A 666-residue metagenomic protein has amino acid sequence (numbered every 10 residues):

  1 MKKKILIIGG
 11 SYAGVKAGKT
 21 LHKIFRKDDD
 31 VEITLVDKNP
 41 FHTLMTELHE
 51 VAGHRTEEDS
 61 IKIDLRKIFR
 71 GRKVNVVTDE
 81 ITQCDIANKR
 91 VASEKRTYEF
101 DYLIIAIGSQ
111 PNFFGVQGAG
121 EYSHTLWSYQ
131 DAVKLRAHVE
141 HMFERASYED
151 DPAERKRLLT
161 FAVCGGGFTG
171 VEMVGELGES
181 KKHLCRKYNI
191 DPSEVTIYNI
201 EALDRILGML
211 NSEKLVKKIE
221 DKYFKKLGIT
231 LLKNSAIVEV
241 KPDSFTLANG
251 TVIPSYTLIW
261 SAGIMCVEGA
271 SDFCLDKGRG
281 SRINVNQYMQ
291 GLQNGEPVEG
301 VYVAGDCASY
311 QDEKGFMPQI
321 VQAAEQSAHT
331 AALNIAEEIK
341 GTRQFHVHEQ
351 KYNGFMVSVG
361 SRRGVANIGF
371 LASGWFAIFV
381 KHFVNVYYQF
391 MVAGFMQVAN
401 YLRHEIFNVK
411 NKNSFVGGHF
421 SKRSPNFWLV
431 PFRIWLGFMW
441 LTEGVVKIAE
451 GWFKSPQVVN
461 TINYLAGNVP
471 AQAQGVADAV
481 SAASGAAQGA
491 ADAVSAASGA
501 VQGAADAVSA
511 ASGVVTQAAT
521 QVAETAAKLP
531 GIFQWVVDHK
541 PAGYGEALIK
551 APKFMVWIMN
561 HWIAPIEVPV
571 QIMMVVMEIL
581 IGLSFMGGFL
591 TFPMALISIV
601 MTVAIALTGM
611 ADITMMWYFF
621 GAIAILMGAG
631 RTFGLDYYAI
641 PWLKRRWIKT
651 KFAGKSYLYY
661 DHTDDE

Functional and structural regions predicted by a protein language model:
M1-K4, V74-T160, I259, G291-L292: FAD-binding core/adjacent interface of flavoenzyme oxidoreductases
M1-N75, V171-L210: Beta1-alpha1 glycine-rich phosphate/pyrophosphate-binding loop at the start of Rossmann-like nucleotide-binding domains
I8, Y98-Q110, S128, I237 (+3 more regions): Short hydrophobic core segments
V76-D79, Q83, E179-N286: A Rossmann-like FAD-binding core segment of flavoenzymes
E121-E154, D243-T246, V252-A324: FAD-site-proximal beta/loop scaffold in flavoenzymes
A137-S193: Rossmann-like NAD(P)H-binding beta-loop-alpha module
A323, S327-G418: C-terminal, flexible cofactor-proximal segment of oxidoreductases
I406-V576, P593-M594, A606-M616, I625-E666: Alpha-helical membrane-anchoring segments
